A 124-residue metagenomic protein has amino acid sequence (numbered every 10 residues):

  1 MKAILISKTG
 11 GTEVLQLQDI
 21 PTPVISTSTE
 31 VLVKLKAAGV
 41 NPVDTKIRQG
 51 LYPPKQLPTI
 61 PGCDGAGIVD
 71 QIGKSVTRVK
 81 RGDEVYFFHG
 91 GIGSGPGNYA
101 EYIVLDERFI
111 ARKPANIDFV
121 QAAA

Functional and structural regions predicted by a protein language model:
M1-K2: Extreme N-terminal starter segment of soluble prokaryotic enzymes
G10-L15, P42-V43: Short N-terminal binding/cap micro-motifs at the start of the first secondary-structure element
E13-Q18, G65: Short beta-strand or tight-loop elements that sit immediately N-terminal to catalytic metal-binding acidic residues
Q18, D83, A100-E101, Q121: Extracytoplasmic/periplasmic beta-strand context in beta-sandwich domains, especially the cupredoxin/COX2 CuA-binding
P21-G39, Q49-G91, P96, F109 (+1 more regions): Glycine-rich beta-strand-centered segment in the early N-terminal region that forms part of a ligand/cofactor-binding
G97-A111: Acidic-glycine-rich active-site phosphate/pyrophosphate-binding loop
A115-A124: A glycine-rich, Thr/Ser-enriched phosphate-binding loop motif common to dinucleotide/cofactor-binding enzymes
